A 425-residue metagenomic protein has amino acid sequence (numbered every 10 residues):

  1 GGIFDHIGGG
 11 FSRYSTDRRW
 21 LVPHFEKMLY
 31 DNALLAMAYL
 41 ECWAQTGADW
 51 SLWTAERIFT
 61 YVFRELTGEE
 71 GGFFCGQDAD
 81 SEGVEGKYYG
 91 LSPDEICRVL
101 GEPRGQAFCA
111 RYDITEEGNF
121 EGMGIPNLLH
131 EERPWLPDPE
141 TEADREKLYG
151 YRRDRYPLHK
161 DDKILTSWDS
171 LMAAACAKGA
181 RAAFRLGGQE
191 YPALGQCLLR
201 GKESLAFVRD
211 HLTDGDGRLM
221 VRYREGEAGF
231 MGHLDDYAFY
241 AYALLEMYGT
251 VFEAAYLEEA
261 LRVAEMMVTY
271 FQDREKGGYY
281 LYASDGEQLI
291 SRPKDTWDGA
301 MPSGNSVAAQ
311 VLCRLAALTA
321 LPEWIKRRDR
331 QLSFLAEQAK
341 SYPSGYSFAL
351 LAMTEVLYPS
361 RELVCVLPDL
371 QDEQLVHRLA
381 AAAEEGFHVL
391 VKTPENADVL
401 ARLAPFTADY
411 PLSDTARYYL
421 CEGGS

Functional and structural regions predicted by a protein language model:
G1-S425: Glycan-recognition and catalytic cores of secretory/periplasmic carbohydrate-active enzymes
